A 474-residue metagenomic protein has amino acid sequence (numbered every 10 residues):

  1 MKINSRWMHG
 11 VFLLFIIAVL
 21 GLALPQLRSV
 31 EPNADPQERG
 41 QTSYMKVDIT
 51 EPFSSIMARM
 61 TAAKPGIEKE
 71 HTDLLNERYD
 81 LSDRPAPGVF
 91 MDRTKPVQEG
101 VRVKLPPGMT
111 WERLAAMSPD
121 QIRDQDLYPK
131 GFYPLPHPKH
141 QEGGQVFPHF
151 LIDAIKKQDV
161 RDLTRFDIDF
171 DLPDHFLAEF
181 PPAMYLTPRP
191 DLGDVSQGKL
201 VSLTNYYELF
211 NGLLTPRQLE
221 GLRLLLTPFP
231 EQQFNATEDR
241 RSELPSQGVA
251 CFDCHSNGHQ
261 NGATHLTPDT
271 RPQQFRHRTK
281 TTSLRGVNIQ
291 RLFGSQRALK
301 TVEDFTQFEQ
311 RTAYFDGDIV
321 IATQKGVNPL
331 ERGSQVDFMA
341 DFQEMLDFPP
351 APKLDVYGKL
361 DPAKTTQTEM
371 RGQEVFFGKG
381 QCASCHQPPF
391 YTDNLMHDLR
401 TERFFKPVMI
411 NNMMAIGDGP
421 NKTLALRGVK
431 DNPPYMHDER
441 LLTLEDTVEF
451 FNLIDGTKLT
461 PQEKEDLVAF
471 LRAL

Functional and structural regions predicted by a protein language model:
K2-L13: N-terminal Sec-pathway targeting helices
V11-G21: Bacterial N-terminal signal peptides
G21-L474: Periplasmic c-type cytochrome electron-transfer domains
